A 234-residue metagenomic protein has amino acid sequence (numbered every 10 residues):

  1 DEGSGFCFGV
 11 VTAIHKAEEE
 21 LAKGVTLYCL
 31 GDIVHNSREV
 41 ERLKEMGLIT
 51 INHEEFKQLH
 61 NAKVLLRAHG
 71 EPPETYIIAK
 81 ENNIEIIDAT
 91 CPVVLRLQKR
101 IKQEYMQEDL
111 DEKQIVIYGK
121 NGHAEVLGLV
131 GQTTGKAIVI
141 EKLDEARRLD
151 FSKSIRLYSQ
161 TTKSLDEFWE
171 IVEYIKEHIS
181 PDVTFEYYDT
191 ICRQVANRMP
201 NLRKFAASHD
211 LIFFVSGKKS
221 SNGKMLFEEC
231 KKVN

Functional and structural regions predicted by a protein language model:
D1-N234: The feature marks the mature, well-folded catalytic cores of soluble enzymes
